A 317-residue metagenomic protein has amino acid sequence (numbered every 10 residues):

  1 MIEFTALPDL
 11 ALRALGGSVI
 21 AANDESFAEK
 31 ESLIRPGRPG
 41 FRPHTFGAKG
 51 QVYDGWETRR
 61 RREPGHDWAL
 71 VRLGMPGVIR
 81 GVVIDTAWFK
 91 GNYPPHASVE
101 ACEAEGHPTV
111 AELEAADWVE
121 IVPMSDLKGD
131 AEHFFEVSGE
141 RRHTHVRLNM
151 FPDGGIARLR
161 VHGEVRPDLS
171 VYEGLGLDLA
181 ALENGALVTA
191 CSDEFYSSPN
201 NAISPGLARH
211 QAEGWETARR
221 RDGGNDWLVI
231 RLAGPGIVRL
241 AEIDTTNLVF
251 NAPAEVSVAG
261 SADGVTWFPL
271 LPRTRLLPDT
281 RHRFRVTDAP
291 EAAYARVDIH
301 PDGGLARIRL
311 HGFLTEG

Functional and structural regions predicted by a protein language model:
M1-R72, H162-A233, V249-N251, L314-E316: Disordered, acidic Ser/Thr/Pro-rich linker "stalks" and the adjacent N-terminal cap of the next globular domain
P8-L10, T58-R61, A69-G74, T86-K90 (+8 more regions): Beta-strand elements of modular eukaryotic interaction domains
G47-G50, V110-F134, N201-R220, W267-V286: Intrinsic, low-complexity N-terminal interaction/targeting segments
W68, G81, N225-W227, L240 (+1 more regions): Intrinsic-disorder/low-complexity, polar/charged segments enriched in Ser/Thr/Lys/Arg/Asp/Glu/Gln
P76, W118-G155, N225, L232 (+2 more regions): Beta-sandwich interaction modules
V78-W88, L148, I237-N247, V297: A short beta-strand element within beta-rich, extracytoplasmic domains of secreted/secretory-pathway proteins
K90-S98, F250-S257: Short coil-to-beta strand junction motifs in C2/discoidin
